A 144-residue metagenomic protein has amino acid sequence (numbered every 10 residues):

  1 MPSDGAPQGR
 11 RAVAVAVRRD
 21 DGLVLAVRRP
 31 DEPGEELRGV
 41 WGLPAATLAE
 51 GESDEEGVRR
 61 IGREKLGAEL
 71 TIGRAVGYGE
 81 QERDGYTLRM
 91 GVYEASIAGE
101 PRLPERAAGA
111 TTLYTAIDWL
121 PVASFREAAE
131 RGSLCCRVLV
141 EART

Functional and structural regions predicted by a protein language model:
M1-L25, P44-T47, Y78: Conserved N-terminal beta-strand and adjoining loop/helix that marks the start of the Nudix/MutT-like hydrolase domain
R11-V13, G22, L88-G91, T115: Change "...and in nucleic-acid phosphodiester-cleaving endonucleases..." to "...and in nucleic-acid processing enzymes
L23-K65: Conserved Nudix-box catalytic region and its N-terminal flanking loop in Nudix hydrolases and closely related
L48, F125-R126: A generic structural signal for short hydrophobic patches within well-formed alpha-helices
A68-G77: A short coil-to-beta-strand element that immediately follows conserved catalytic motifs
G79-E105, D118, V122-A123, V138-E141: Active-site-adjacent beta-strand/loop module that shapes the phosphate/pyrophosphate-binding cleft
R102-T111, E127-G132: Short, charged, solvent-exposed linker or helix-capping segments at domain edges/interfaces that act as flexible hinges
G132-T144: Charged phosphate-binding loop/patch that engages nucleotide di/tri-phosphates or the phosphate backbone of nucleic
